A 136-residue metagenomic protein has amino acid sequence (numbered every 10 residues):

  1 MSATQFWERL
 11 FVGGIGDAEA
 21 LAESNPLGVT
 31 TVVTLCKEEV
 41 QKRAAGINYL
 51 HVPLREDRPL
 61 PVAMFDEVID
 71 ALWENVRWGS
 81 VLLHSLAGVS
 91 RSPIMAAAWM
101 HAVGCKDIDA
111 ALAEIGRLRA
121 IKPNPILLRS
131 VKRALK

Functional and structural regions predicted by a protein language model:
S2-S80, H101-R133: Cysteine-based protein phosphatase catalytic domain of the PTP/DSP
G79-A97: A phosphate-binding catalytic loop at a beta-strand-loop-alpha-helix junction that coordinates phosphoryl groups
